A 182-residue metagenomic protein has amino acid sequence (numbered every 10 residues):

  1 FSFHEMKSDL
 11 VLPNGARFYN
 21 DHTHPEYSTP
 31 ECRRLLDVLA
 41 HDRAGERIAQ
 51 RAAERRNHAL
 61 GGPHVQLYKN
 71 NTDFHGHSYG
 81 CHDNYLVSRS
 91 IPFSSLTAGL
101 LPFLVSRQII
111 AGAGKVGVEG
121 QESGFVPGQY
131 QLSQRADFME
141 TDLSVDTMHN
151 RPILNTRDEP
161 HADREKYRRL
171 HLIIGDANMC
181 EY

Functional and structural regions predicted by a protein language model:
F1-Y68, H77, A98-V118, G124-Q131 (+3 more regions): Terminal catalytic/cofactor-binding subdomain
N71-S88: Histidine-centered divalent-metal-coordination microenvironment in nucleic-acid enzymes
S90-L96: Inter-helical turn/loop segments and adjacent helix faces that build the functional surface of alpha-helical bundle
